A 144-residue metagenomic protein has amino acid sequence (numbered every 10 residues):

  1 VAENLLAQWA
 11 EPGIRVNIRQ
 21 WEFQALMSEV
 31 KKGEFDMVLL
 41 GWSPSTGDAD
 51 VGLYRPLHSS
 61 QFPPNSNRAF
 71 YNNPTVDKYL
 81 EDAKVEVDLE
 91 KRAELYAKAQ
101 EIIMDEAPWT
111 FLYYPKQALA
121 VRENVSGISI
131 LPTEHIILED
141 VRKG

Functional and structural regions predicted by a protein language model:
V1-A7: Bilobed "Venus flytrap"/periplasmic-binding protein-like clamshell domains and structurally analogous long
A2, Q20-F23, R68-D77, V85 (+1 more regions): Solvent-exposed, acidic/flexible segments
L5, A25-L26, Y79-D82, K98-A99: Short, hydrophobic/aromatic alpha-helical segments in well-folded domains
A7, G13, K78-E81, E90: Extracytoplasmic/periplasmic substrate-recognition and gating elements
A7-H58: Periplasmic binding protein-like
E29-E34, Y54-D82, Y114-G144: Short, solvent-exposed loop/beta-turn-alpha elements that line the ligand-binding surface or hinge of extracytoplasmic
V38-W42, E86-E123: Bilobed periplasmic-binding protein-like "clamshell/Venus-flytrap" ligand-binding domains
